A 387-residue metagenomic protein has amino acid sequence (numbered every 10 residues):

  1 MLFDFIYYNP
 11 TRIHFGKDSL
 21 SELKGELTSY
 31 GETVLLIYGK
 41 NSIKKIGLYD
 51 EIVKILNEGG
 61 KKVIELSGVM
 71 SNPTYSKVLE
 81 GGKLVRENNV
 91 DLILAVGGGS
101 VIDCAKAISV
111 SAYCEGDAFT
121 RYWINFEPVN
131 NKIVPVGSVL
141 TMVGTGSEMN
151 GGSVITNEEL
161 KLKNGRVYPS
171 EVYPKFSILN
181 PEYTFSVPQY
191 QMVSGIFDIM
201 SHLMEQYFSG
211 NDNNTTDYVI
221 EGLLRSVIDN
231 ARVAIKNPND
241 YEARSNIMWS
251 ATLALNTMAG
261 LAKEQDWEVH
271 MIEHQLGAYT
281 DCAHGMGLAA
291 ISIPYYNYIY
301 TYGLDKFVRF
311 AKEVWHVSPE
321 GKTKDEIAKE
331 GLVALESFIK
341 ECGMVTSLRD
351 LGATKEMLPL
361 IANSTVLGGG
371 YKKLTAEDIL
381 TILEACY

Functional and structural regions predicted by a protein language model:
M1-L92, L348: ATP/NTP phosphate-donor binding region
T11, S21, C114-D212, R309: A glycine/threonine-rich phosphate-anchoring loop and its flanking beta-alpha core in nucleotide/phosphate-binding
V69-P73, S100, S111-A112, T141-G144 (+2 more regions): Acidic, glycine-rich active-site loops and adjacent beta-strand->loop/helix elements that engage anionic groups
E80-G82, V101-E115, M149-G152: Short Gly/Thr/Asp-enriched flexible loops that form oxyanion-binding sites at enzyme active sites
V90-K106, T141-S147, Y279-C282: Glycine/serine-rich anion-binding loops at beta->alpha junctions that coordinate negatively charged ligand groups
E171, V314, S318-Y387: C-terminal charged capping/lid subdomain of soluble metabolic enzymes
Q206-K329, V333: Active-site segments that bind and position negatively charged phosphate/pyrophosphate groups
